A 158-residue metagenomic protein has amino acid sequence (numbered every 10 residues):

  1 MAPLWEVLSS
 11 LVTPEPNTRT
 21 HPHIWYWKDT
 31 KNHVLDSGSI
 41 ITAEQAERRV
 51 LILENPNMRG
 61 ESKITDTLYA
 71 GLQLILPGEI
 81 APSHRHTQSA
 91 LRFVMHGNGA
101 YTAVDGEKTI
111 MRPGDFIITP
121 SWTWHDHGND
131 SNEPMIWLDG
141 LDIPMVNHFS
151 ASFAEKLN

Functional and structural regions predicted by a protein language model:
M1-N55: Transition-metal
H23-W27, T65, G71, L138: Activation on folded, globular domain regions of eukaryotic proteins
S39-P77: A short glycine-rich, His/Asp/Glu-containing loop-to-beta-strand
E61-I64, I80-H86, N129: Short histidine-centered beta-strand/loop micro-motifs that create catalytic or ligand/metal-coordination sites
A70, Q88-S89, W124, N132-W137: Extracellular structured ligand-interaction cores
L74, M95, T123, N129-S131 (+1 more regions): Short, structured patches in soluble enzyme cores that scaffold and shape functional sites
L76-P113, T119-T123: A short beta-strand-loop-beta hairpin characteristic of the jelly-roll/cupin
D130-N158: Double-stranded beta-helix
